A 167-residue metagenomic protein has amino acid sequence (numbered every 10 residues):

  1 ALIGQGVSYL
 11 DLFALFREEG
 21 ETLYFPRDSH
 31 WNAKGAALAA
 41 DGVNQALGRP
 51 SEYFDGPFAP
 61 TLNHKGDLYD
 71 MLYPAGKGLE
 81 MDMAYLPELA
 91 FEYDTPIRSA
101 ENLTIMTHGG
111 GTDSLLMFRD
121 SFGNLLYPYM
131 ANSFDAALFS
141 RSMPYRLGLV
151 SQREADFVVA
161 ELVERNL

Functional and structural regions predicted by a protein language model:
A1-L167: Extracellular glycan-modifying ectodomains
